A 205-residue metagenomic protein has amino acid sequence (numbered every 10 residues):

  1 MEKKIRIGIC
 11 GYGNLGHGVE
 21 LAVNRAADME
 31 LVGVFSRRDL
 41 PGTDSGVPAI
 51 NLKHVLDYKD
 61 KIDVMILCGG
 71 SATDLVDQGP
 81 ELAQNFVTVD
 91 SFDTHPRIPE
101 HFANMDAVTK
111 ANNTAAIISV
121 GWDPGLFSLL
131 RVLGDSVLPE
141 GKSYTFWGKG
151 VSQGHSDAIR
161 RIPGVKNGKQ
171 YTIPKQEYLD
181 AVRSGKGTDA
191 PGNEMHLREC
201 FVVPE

Functional and structural regions predicted by a protein language model:
E2-I7: Extreme N-terminal starter segment of soluble prokaryotic enzymes
C10, G18, L133-E205: Active-site-lining helix/loop region of Rossmann-like oxidoreductase modules
L15: Hydrophobic/small residue at the entry helix of a nucleotide-binding pocket
R25-S45: NAD(P)-binding Rossmann-fold cofactor-contacting core
D44-V55, F86: Active-site regions of enzymes building and remodeling cell-envelope glycoconjugates
V55-V64, A72-S91: Rossmann-fold NAD(P) dinucleotide-binding segment
F92-A116: Rossmann-fold NAD(P)-binding glycine/threonine-rich loop
